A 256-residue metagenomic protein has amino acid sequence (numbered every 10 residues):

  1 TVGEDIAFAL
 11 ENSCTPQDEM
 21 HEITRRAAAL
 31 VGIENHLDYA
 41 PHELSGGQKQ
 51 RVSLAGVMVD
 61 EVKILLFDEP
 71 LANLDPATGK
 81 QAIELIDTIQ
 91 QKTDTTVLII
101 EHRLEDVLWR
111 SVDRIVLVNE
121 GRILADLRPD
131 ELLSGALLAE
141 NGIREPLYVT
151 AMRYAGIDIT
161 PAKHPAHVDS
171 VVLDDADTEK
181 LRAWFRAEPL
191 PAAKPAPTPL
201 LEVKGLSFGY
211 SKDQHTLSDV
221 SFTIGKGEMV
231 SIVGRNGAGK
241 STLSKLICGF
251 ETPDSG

Functional and structural regions predicted by a protein language model:
D18-H36: Conserved ABC ATPase "signature" region
A40-L44, Q48: Conserved ABC ATPase signature
L54: Hydrophobic anchor residue at the start of the ABC signature
L65-D68: Catalytic Walker B motif of ABC-type/P-loop ATPase nucleotide-binding domains
E120-G121: Conserved ABC ATPase "signature" C-loop
V233-R235: The feature captures the beta-strand-to-loop junction immediately N-terminal to the Walker
C248: Helix-to-loop junction immediately C-terminal to a conserved catalytic motif
